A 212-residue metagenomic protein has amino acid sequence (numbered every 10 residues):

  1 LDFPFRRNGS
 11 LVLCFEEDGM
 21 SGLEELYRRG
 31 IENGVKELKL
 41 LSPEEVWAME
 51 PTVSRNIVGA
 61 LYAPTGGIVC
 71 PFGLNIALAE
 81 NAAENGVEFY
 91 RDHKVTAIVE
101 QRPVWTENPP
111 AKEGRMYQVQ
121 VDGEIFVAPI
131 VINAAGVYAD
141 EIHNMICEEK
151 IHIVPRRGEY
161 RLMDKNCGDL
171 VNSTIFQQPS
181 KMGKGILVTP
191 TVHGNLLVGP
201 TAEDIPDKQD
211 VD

Functional and structural regions predicted by a protein language model:
L1-M49, G185-I186: Dinucleotide-binding Rossmann-like beta1-alpha1 core, especially the glycine-rich loop that anchors the ADP
D2-R7, A97-V99, E124-D212: Active-site substrate-recognition segment that forms the wall of the catalytic cavity or substrate channel
S10-C14, A60-Y62, Y160: Short aromatic/hydrophobic contact patches that present stacked aromatics for nucleic-acid/ligand binding
E17, P43-E44, F72, H93 (+1 more regions): Alpha-helix N-cap/helix-start capping motif
G19, L23, G67, P71 (+5 more regions): Generic structural signal for well-ordered, non-membrane alpha-helical segments in soluble metabolic enzymes
E25, A77, N81, E141: Alpha-helical scaffold segments in soluble metabolic enzymes
K39-S42, F89-R91, N133, V198: General beta-strand structural signal in soluble alpha/beta enzymes
L61-I130: Helical element adjacent to the flavin cofactor pocket in flavoenzyme catalytic cores
